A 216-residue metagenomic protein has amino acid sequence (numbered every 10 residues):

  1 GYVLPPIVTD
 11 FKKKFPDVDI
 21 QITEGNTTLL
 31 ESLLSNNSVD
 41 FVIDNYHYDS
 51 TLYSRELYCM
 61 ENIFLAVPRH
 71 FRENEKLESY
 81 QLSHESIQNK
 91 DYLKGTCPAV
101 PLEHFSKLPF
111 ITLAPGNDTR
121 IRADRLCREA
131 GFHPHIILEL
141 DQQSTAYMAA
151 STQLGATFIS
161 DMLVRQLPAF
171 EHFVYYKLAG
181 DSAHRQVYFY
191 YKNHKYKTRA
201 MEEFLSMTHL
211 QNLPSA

Functional and structural regions predicted by a protein language model:
G1-F15, D19-S32, R199: N-terminal winged-helix
P6-D10, T28-H84, V174-Y176: Short beta-strand-centered segments that line the small-molecule binding cleft or hinge of alpha/beta clamshell
K12, S54-L57, S79, K94 (+4 more regions): Short secondary-structure boundary/capping segments
F15-Q21, H133-I137, Q186-Y188: Residues at or immediately flanking beta-strands
N26, L30, S35, N45 (+1 more regions): Hydrophobic hinge/microswitch elements
Y46-H47, R69-H70, S160-L163, V187: Short secondary-structure boundary segments
E73-E75, Y80-A130, K197-T198: Secondary-structure junction motif
L163, H172-A216: A late-sequence structural motif
